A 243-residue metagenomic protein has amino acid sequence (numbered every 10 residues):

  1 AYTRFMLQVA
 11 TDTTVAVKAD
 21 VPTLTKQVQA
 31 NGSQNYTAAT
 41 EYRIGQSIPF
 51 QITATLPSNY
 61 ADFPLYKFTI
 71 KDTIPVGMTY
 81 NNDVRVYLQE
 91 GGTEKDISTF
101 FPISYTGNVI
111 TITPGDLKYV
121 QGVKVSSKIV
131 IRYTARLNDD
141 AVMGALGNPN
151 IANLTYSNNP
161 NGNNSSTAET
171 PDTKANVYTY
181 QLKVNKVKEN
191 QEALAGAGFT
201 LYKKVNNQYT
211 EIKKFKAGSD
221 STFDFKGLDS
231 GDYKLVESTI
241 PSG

Functional and structural regions predicted by a protein language model:
A1-G243: Solvent-exposed loop/turn and edge beta-strand elements of beta-rich ligand-binding domains
